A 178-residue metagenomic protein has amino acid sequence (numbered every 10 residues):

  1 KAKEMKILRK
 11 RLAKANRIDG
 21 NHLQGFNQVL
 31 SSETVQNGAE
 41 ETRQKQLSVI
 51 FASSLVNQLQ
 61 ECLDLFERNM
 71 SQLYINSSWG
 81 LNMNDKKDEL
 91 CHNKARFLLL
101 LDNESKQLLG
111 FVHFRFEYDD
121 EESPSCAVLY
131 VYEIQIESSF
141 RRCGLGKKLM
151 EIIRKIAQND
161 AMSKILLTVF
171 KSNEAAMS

Functional and structural regions predicted by a protein language model:
K1-Q60: Conserved N-terminal entry element of GNAT/NAT acetyltransferase domains
Q44-S48, L129-Y130, D160: Surface-exposed beta-strand-to-loop junctions that form interaction patches on eukaryotic regulatory domains
S53-S138, M150, K155-I156: Acetyl-CoA-dependent GNAT
C126, M162-K164: Short secondary-structure junction motifs
V131, I165-V169: Conserved hydrophobic beta-strand within the GNAT/NAT acetyltransferase core sheet that lines the active-site cleft
E137-S139, C143, K171-S172: Active-site acidic-Proline motif in GNAT/NAT acetyltransferases
K147, N159-A161, K171-S178: Conserved active-site alpha-helix within GNAT-family acetyltransferase domains
